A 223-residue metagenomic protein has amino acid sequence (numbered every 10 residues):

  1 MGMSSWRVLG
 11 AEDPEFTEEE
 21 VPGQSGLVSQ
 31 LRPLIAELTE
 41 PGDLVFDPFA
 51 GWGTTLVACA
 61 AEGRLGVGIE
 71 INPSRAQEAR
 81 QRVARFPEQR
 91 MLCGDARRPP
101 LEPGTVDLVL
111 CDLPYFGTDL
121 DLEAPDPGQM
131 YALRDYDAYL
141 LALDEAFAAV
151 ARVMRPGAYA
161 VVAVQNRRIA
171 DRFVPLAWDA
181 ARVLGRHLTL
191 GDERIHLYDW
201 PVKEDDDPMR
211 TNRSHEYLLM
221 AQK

Functional and structural regions predicted by a protein language model:
M1-K223: Class I S-adenosyl-L-methionine-dependent methyltransferase catalytic core
